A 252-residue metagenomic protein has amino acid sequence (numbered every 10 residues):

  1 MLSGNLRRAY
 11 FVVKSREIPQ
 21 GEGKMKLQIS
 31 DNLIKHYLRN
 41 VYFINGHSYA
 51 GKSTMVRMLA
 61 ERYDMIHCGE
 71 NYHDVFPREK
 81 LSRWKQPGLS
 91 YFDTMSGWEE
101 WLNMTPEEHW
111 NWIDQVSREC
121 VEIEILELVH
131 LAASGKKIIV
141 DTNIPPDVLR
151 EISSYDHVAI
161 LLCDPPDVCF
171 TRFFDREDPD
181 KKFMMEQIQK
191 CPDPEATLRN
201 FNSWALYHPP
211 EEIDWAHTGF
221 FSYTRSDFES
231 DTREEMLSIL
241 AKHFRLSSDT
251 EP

Functional and structural regions predicted by a protein language model:
I44: Hydrophobic anchor at the beta1->P-loop junction of P-loop NTPases
H47: P-loop (Walker A) phosphate-binding loop of NTP-binding proteins
A50: ATP-binding Walker
S53: Walker A/P-loop
M65-L81: Short beta-strand-centered segment that lines the nucleotide-binding/catalytic pocket of NTP-utilizing
F76-K137, I144: ATP-dependent small-molecule kinase phosphotransfer cores that center on conserved nucleotide phosphate-binding segments
Y155-I188: Conserved phosphate-donor/acceptor-positioning beta-strand/loop module used by diverse small-molecule
A205-P252: NTP-dependent small-molecule kinase module
